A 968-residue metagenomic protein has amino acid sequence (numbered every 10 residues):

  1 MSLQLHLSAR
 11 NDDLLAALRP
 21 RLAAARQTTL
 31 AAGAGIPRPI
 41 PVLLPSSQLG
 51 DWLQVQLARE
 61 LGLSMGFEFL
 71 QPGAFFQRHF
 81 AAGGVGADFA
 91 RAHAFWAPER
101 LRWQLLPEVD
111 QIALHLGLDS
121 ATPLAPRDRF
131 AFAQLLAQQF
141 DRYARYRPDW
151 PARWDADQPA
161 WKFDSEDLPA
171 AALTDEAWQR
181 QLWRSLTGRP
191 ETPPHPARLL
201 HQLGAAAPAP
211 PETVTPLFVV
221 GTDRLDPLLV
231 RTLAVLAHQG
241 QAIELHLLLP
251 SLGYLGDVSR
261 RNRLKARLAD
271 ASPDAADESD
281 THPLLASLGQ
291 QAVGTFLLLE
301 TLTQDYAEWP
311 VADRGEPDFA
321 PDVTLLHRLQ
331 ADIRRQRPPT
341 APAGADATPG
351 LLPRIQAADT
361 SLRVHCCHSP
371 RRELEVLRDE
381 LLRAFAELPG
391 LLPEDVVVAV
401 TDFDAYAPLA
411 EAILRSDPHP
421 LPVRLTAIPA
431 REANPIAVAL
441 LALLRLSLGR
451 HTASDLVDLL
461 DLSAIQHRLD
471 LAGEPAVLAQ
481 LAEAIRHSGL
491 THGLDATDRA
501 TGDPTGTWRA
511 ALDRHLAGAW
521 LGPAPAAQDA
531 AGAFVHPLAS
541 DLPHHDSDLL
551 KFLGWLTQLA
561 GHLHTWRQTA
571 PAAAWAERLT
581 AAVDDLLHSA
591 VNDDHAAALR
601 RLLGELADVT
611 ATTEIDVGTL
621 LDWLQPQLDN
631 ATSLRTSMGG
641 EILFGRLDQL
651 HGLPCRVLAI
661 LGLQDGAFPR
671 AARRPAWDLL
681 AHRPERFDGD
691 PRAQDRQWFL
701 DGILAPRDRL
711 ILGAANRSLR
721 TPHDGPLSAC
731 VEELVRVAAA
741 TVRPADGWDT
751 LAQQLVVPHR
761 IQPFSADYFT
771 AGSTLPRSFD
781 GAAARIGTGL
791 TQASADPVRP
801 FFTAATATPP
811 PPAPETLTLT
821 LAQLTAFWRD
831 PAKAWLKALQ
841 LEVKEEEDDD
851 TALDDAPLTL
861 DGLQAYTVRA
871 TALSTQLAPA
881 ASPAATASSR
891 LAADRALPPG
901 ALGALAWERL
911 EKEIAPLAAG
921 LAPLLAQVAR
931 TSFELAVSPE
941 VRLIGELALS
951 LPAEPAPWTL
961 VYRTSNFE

Functional and structural regions predicted by a protein language model:
M1-E968: Polyanion-engaging groove/track-forming segments
